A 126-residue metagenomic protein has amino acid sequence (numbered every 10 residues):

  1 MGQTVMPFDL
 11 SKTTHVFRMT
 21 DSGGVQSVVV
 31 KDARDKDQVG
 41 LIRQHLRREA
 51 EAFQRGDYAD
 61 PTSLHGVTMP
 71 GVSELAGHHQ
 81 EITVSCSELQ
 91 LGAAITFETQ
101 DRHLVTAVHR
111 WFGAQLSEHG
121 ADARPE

Functional and structural regions predicted by a protein language model:
M1-E126: Intrinsically disordered, low-complexity terminal tails/loops enriched in metal-binding residues
